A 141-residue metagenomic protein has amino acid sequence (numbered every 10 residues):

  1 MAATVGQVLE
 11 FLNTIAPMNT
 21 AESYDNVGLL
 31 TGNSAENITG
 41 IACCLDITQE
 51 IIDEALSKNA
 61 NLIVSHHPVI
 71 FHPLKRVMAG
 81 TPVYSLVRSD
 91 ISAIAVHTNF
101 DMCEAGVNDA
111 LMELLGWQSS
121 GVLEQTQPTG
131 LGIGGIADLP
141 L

Functional and structural regions predicted by a protein language model:
M1-L141: Hydrophobic structural segments
